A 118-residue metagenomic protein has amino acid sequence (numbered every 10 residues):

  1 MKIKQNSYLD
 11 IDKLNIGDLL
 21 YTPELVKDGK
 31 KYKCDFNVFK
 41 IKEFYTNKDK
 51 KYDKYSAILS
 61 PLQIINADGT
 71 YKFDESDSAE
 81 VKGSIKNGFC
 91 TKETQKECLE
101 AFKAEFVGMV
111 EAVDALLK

Functional and structural regions predicted by a protein language model:
M1-N15, D114: Mixed-charge, Lys/Arg-rich low-complexity intrinsically disordered regions
K2-K4, K51-K54: Polybasic, lysine/arginine-rich low-complexity segments
L9-G29: Short coil-to-beta transition motif at edge beta-strands of beta-rich domains
G17-L20, V38-I41, A57-L59, C98: Hydrophobic beta-strand residues in large extracellular and virion-surface proteins
P23, N47, K92-Q95: N-terminal compositionally biased, intrinsically disordered segments and leader/signal-like regions
K27-K48: Short beta-strand-centered aromatic/proline hotspots
D53-K118: Intrinsically disordered, low-complexity, charged/polar segments
